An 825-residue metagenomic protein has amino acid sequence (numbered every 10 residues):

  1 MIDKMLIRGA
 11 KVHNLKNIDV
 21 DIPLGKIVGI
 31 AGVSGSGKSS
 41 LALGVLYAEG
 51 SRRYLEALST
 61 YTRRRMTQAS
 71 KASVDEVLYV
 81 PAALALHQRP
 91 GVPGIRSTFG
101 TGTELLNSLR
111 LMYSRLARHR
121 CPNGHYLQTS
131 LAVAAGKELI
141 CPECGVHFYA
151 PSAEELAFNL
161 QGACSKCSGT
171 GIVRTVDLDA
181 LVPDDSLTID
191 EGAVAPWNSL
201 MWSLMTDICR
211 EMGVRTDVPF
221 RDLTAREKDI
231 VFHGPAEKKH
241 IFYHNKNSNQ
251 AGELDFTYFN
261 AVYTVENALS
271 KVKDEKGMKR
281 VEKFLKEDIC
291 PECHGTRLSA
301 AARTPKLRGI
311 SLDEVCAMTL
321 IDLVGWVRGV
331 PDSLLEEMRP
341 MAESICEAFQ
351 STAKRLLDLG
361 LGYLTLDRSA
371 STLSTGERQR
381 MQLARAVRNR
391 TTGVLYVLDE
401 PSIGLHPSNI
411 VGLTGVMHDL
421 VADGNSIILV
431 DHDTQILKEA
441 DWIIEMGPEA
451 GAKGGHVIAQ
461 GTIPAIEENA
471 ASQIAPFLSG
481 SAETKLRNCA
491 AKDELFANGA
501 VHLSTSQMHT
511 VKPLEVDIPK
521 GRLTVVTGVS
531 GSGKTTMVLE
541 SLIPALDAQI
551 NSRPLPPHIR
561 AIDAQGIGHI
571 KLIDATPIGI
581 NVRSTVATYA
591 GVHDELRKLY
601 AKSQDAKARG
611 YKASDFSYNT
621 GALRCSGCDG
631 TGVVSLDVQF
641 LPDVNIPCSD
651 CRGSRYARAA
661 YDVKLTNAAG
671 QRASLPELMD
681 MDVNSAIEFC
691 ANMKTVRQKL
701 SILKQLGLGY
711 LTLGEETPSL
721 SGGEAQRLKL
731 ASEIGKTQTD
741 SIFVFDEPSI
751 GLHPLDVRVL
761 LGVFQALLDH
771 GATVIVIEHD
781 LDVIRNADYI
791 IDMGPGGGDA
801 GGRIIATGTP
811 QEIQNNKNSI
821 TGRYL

Functional and structural regions predicted by a protein language model:
M1-L825: Conserved phosphate-binding elements of NTP-dependent enzyme cores
